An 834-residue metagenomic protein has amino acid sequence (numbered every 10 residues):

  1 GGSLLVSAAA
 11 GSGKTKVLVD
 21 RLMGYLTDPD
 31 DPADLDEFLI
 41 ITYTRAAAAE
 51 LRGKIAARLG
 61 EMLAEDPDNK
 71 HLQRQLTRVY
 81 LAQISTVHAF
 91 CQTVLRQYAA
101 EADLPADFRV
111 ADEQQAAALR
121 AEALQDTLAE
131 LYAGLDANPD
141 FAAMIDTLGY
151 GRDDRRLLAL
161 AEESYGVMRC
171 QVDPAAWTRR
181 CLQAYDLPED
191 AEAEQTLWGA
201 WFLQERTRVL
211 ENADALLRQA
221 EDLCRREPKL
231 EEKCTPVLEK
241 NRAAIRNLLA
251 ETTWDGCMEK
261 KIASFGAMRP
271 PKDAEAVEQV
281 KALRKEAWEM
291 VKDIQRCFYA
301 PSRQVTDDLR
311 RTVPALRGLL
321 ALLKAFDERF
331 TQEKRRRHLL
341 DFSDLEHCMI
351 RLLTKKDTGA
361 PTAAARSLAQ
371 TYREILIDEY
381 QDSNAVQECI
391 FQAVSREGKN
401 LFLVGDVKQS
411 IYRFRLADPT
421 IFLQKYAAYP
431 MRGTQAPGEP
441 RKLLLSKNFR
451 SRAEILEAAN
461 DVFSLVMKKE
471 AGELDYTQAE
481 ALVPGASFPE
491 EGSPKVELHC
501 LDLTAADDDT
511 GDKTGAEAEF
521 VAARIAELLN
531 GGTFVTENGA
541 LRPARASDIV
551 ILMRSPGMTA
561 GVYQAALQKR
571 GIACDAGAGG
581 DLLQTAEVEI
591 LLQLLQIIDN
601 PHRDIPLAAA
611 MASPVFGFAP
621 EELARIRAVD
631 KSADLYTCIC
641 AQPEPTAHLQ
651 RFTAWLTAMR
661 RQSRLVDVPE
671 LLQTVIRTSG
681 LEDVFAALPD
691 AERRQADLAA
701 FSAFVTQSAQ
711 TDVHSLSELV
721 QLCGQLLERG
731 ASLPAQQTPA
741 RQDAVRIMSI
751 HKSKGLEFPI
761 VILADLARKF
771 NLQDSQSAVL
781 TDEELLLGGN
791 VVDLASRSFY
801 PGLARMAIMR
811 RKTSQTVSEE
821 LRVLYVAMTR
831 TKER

Functional and structural regions predicted by a protein language model:
G1-G53, A57, Q114, E122 (+14 more regions): Conserved motor-region signature of P-loop NTPase helicases/translocases
G1-L4, L35, L39-A46, A56-D255 (+3 more regions): Conserved ATP-dependent motor core of P-loop NTPases, especially the RecA-like helicase ATPase domain
L18, T93-A99, C297-P301, L319-K324 (+6 more regions): Active-site-adjacent bridging/hinge elements
E37, R155-L340, G438-P440, E519 (+6 more regions): Conserved ATP-driven helicase/translocase motor core recognized via long, highly charged RecA-like/P-loop NTPase domain
V79-T93, I145-R169, L319-A325, L340-L353 (+5 more regions): Core structural elements
S85-C91, L319-R373, V386-Q387, E519-G539 (+1 more regions): Conserved helicase/translocase P-loop NTPase motor core
V615-G617, L623, R627-D630, R741-V745 (+1 more regions): C-terminal accessory regions
L772-A804: Mobile, glycine-enriched helix-loop/loop "lid" segments at the mouths of ligand-binding/catalytic clefts that gate
